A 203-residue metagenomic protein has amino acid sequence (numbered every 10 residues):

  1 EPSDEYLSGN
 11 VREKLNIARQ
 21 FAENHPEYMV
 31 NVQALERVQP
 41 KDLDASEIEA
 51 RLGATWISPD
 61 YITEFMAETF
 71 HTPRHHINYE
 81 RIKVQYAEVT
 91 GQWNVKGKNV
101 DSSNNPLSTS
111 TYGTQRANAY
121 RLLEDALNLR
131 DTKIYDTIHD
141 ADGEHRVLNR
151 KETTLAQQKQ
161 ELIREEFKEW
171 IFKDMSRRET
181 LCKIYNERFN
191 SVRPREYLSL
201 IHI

Functional and structural regions predicted by a protein language model:
E1-I184, F189-S191: Charged, low-complexity intrinsically disordered regions
I201-I203: Conserved small/polar residues in nucleotide/adenosyl-binding loops
